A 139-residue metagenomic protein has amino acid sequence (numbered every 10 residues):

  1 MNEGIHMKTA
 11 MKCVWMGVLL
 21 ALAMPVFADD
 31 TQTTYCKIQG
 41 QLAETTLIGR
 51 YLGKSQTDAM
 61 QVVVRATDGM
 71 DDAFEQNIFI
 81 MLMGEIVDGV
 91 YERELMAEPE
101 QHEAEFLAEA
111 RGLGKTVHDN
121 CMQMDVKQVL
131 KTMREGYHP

Functional and structural regions predicted by a protein language model:
I5-W15: Bacterial N-terminal signal peptides that target proteins for export
A28-T67: N-terminal secretory signal peptides
Q61-P139: Compact alpha-helical subdomains of small soluble proteins
